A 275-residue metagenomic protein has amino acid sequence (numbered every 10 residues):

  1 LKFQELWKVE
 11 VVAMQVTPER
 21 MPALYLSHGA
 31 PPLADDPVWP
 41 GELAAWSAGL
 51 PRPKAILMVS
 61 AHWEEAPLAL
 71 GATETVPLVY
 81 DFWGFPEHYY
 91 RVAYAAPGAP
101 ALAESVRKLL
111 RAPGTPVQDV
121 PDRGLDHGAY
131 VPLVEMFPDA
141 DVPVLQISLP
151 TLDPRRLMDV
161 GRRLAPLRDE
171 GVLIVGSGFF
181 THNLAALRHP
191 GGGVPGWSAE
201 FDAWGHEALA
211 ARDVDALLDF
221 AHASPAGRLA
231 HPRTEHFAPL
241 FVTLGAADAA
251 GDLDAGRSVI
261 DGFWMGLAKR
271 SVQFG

Functional and structural regions predicted by a protein language model:
L1-Q4: Short hydrophobic targeting helices and cationic amphipathic motifs that mediate membrane/organellar targeting
A13-V117: A short aromatic-anchored loop/beta-hairpin motif
L24-Y25, D81-H88, M136-L145, L218: Short, basic/glycine-rich phosphate-binding loops at helix/coil junctions that contact nucleotide phosphates
W39-A44, H88-V92, R123-V131, L157-V160: Short acidic (Asp/Glu) patches
S60-W63, D122-R123, V172, S177-F180: Short, well-ordered beta-to-alpha junction loops that form the rim of enzyme active sites and present histidine/acidic
A103-L157: Internal, conserved structured core segments that host functional sites
K108, A112, P143-V144, T151-L173 (+1 more regions): Surface-exposed, charge/polar-rich loops and edge strands
